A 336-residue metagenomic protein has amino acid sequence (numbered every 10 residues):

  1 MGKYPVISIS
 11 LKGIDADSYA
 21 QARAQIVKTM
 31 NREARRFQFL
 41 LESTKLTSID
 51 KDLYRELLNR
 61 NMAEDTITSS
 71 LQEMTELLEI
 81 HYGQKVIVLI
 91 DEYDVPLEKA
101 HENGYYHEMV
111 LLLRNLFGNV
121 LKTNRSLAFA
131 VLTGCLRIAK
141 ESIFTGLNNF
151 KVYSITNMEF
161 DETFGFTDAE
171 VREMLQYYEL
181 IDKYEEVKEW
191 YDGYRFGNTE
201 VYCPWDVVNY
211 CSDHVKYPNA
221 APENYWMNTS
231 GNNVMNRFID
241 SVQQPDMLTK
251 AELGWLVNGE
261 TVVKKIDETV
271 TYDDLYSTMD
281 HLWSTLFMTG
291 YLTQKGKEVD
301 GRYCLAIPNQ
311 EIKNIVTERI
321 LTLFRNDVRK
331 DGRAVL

Functional and structural regions predicted by a protein language model:
M1-L336: Phosphate-binding site recognition
